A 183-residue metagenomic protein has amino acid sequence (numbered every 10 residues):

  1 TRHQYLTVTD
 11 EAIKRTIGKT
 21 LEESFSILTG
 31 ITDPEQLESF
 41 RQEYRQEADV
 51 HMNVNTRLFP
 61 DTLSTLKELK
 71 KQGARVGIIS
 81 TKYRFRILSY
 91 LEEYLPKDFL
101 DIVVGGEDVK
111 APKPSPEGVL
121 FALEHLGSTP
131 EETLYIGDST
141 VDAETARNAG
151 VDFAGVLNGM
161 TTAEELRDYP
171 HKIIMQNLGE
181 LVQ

Functional and structural regions predicted by a protein language model:
T1-L63, E68, Q72: N-terminal helical cap/lid subdomain that shapes the substrate entry/recognition surface in HAD-like hydrolases
T7-V8, D33, V76, D98 (+1 more regions): Residue-level detector of short coil/turn "hinge" positions at structural boundaries
E11, Y83-R84, L88-Q183: Asp-based, Mg2+/Mn2+-dependent phosphohydrolase catalytic module
L58, I79, A111: Residue-level marker of regulatory loop/turn positions in helix-turn-helix DNA-binding domains and in histidine
T62-E92: Substrate-recognition element of Asp-dependent hydrolases with the DxDx(T/V) motif
